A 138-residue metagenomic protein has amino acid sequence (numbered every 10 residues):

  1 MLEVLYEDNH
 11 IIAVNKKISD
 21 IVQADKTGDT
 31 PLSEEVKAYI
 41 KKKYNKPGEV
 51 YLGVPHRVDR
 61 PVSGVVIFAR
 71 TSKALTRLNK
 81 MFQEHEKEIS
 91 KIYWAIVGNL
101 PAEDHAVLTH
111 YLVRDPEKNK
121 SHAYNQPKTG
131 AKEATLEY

Functional and structural regions predicted by a protein language model:
M1-Y138: RNA pseudouridine synthases
